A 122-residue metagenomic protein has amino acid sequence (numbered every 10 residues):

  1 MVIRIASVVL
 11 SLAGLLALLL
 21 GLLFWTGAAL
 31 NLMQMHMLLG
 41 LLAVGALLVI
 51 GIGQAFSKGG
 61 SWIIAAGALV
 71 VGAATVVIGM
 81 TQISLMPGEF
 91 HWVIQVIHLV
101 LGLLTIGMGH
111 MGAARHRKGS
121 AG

Functional and structural regions predicted by a protein language model:
M1-G122: Polytopic transmembrane helical bundles with strong interfacial aromatic enrichment
